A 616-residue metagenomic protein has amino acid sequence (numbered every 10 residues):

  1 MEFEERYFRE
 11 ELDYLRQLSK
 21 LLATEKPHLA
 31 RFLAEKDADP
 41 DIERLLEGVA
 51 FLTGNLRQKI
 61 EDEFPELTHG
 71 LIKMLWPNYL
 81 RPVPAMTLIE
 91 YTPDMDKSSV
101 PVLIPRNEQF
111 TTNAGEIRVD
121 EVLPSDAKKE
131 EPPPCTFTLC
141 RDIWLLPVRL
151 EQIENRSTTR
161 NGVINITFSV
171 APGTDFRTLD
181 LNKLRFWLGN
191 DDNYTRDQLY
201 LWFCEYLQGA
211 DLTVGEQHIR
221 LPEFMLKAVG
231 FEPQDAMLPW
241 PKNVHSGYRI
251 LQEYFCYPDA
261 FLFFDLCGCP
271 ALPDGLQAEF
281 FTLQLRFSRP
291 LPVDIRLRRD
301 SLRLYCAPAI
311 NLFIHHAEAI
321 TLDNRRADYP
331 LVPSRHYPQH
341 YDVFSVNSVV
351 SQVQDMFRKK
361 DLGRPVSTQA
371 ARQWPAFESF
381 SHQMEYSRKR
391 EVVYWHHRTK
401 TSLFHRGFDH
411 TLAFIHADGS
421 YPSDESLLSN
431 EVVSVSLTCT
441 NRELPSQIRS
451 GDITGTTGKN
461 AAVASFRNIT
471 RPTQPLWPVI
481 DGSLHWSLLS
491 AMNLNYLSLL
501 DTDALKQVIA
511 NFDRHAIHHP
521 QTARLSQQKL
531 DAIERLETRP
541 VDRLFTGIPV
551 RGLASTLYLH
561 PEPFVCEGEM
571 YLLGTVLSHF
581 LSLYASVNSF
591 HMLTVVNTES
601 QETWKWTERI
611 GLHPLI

Functional and structural regions predicted by a protein language model:
M1-H218: Extended assembly-interface regions of large multimeric machines
M1-T24, L33-K36, M225-V229, Q234-D274 (+4 more regions): Mixed-charge (acidic/basic) macromolecular-recognition segments
H28, R358-I616: C-terminal domain/tail detector
D41, L45-V49, L71, F203 (+5 more regions): Short, Φ-rich (hydrophobic/aromatic) sequence segments
D41, T53-I60, N78, L150-V163 (+8 more regions): Extracellular ectodomain segments of secreted/surface proteins
L52-K59, E63, G70-Y79, P84-V100 (+10 more regions): Short linear motifs embedded in intrinsically disordered, proline/glycine-rich low-complexity segments
P105-Q109, R299-L302, D452: Short intrinsically disordered coil segments
G173-V392: Short, low-complexity Pro/Thr/Gly
